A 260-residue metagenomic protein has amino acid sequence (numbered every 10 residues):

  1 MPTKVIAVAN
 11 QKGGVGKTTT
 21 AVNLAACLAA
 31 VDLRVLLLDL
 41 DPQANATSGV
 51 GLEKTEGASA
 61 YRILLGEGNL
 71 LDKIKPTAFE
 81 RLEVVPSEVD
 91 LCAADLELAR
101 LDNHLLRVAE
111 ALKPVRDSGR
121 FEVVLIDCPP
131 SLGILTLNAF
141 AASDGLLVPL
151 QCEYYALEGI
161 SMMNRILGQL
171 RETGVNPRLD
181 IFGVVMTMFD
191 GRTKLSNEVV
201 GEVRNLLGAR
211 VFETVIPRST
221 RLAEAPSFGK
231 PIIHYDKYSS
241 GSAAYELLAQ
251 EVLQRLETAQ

Functional and structural regions predicted by a protein language model:
M1-Q260: P-loop NTP-binding core
